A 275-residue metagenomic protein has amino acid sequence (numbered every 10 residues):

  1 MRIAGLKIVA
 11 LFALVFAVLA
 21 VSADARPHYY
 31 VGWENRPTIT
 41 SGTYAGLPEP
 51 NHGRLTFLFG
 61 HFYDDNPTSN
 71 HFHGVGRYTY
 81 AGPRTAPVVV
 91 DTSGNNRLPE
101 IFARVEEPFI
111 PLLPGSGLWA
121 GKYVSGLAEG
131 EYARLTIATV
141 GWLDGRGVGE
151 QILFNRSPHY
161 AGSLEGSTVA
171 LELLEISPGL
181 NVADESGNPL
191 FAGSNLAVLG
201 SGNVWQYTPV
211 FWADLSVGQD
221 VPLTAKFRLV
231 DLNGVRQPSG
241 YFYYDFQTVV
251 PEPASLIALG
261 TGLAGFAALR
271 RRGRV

Functional and structural regions predicted by a protein language model:
M1-A10: Bacterial N-terminal signal peptides that target proteins for export
V9-V18: Bacterial N-terminal signal peptides
D24-H71, D231-V249: N-terminal segment immediately downstream of the Sec signal-peptide cleavage site in secreted/extracellular proteins
P83-V198: Extracellular-facing segments of soluble proteins and assemblies that are Gly/Ser/Thr-biased and enriched in aromatics
N203-T208: Aromatic sugar-binding surface patches on proteins that engage polysaccharides or sugar-phosphate polymers
V221-D231: A short beta-strand micro-motif common to beta-rich folds, especially ectodomain repeats
P251-L269: A short, hydrophobic C-terminal helix/tail in secreted or cell-surface proteins
R271-V275: Short, charged juxtamembrane terminal tails flanking transmembrane helices
